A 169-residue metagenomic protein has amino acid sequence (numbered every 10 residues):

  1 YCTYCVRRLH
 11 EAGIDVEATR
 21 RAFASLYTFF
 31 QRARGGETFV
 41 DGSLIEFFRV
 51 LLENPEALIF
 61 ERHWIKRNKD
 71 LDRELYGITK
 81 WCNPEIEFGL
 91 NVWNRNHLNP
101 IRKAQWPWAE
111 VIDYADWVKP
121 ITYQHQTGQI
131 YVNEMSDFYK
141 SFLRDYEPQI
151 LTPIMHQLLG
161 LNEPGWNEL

Functional and structural regions predicted by a protein language model:
Y1-F88, V92-E168: Polysaccharide-binding and catalytic clefts of secreted carbohydrate-active enzymes
